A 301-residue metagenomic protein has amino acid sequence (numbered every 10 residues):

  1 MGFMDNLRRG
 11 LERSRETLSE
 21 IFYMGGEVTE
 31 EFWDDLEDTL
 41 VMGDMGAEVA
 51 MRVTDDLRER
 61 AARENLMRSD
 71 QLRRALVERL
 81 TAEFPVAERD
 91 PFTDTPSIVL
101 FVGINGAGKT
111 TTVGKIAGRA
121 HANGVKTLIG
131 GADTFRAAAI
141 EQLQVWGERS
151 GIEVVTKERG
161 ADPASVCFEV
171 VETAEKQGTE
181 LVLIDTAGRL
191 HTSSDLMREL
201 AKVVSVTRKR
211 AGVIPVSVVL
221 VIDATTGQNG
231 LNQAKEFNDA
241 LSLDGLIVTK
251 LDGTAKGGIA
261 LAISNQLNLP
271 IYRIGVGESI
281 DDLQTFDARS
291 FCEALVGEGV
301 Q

Functional and structural regions predicted by a protein language model:
M1, V300-Q301: C-terminal end-of-chain micro-motif
F3, R9-T134, A138-I184: Primarily NTPase-proximal linker/entry elements flanking Walker-type ATP/GTP-binding cores
V102-G103, D185, V221, G275: Short beta-strand segments
Q142, P163-Q177, H191-V300: Conserved catalytic-core segment of NTP-binding enzymes
